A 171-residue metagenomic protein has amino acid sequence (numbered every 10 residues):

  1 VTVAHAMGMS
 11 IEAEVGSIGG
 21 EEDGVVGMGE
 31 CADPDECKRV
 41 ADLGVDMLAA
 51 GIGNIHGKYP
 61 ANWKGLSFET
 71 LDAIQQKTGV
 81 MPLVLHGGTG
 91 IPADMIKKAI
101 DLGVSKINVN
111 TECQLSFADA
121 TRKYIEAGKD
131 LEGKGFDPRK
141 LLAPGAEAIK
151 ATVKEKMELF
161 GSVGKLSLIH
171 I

Functional and structural regions predicted by a protein language model:
V1-K77, A93: Alpha/beta enzyme core
I11-A13, L48-A50, L83-G87, I107-V109: Hydrophobic faces of well-ordered beta-strands that scaffold small-molecule active sites in alpha/beta enzyme cores
L43-M47, K77-V80, K98-I107: Glycine-enriched alpha-helix->loop->beta-strand junction motifs that scaffold or abut catalytic
I52-G57, L102-A118: Glycine-rich phosphate-binding active-site loops on the catalytic face of alpha/beta enzymes
P60, F117-G133, M157: C-terminal helical cap(s) of enzyme catalytic domains, especially alpha/beta-barrels
G88-L102: Catalytic cores of alpha/beta
G133-L142: Short beta-alpha connecting loops at secondary-structure transitions that line or flank enzyme active sites
I169-I171: Conserved small/polar residues in nucleotide/adenosyl-binding loops
